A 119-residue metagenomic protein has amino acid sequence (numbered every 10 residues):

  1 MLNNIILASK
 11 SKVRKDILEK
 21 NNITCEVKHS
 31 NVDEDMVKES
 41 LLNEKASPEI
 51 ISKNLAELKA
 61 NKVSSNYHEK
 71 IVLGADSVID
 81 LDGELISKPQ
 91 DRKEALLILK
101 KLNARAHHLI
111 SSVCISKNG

Functional and structural regions predicted by a protein language model:
L2-I23, H29: N-terminal beta1-alpha1 ligand-phosphate binding loop
N3-N4, E19, L42-G119: Anionic-ligand binding patches
T24-L42: Short glycine-rich, Thr/Ser-proximal phosphate-binding strand/loop in the N-terminal lobe of ATP-dependent enzymes
